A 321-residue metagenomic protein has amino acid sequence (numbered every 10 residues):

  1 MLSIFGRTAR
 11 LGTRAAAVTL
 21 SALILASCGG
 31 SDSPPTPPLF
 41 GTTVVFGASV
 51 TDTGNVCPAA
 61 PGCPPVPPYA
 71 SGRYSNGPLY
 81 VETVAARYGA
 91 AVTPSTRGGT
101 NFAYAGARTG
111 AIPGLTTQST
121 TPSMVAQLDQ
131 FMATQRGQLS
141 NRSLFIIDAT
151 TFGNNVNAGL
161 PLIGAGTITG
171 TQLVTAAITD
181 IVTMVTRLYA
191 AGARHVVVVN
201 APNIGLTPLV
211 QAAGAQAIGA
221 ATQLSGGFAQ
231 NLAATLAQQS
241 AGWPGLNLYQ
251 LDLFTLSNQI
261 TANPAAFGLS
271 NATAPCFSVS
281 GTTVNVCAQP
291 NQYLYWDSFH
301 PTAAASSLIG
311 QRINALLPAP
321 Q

Functional and structural regions predicted by a protein language model:
L2, G12, C28-Q321: Conserved active-site regions of diverse hydrolases
R10-S21: Sec-dependent N-terminal signal peptides
